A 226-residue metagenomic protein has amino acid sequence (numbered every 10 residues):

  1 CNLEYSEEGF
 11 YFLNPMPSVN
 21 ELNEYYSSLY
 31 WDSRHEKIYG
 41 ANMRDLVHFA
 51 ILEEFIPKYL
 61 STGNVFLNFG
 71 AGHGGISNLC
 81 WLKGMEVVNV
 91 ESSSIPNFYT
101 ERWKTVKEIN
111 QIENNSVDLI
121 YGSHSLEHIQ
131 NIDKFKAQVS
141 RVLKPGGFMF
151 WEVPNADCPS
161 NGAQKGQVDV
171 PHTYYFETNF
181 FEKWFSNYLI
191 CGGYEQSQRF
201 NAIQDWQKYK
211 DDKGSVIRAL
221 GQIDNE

Functional and structural regions predicted by a protein language model:
C1-N115, L119-S123, I132-K136, N179 (+3 more regions): Conserved N-terminal segment of class I S-adenosyl-L-methionine
L79, Q138-R141, K183-W184: Alpha-helical scaffold elements within enzyme catalytic domains, especially in hydrolases
V87, M149-F150: A short hydrophobic/small-residue beta-strand
H124, H128, H172: Histidine-centered divalent metal-coordination motifs
D133-F148: A short glycine-rich, Lys/Arg-flanked "PGG" loop and its adjoining helix->strand segment in the class I
W151-W184: Short, glycine-/aromatic-enriched active-site segment of Class I SAM-dependent methyltransferases
N187-G193: Short secondary-structure junctions
